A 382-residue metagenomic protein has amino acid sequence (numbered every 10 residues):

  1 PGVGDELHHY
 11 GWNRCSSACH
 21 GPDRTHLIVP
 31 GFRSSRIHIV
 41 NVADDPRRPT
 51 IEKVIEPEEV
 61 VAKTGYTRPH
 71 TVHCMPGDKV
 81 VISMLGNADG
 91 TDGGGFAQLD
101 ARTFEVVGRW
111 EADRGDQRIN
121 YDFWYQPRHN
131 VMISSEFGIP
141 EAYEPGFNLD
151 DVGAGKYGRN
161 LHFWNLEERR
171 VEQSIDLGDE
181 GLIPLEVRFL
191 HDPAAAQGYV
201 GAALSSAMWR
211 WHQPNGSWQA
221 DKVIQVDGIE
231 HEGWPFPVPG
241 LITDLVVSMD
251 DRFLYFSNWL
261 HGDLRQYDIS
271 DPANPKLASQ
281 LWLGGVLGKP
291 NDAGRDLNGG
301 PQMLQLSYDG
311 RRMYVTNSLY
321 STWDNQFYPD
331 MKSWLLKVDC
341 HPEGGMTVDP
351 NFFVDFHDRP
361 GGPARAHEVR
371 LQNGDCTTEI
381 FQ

Functional and structural regions predicted by a protein language model:
P1-N13, H20-P22, I28-E56, T91-D92 (+1 more regions): Beta-propeller domains
P1-W12, E52-G65, R109-R118, V171-L182 (+3 more regions): Surface-exposed loop and turn segments in beta-propeller and other repeat-based domains that flank or scaffold
D5-R24, G65-P76, Y121-N130, I139 (+4 more regions): Structural signature of eukaryotic scaffold interfaces centered on beta-propeller domains
C19-T25, V29, I82-G93, S135-K156 (+3 more regions): Short, conserved, GDST-rich strand-edge loop motifs in beta-rich repeat architectures
I39-T50, A101-F104, F163-R169, R210-K222 (+3 more regions): Short loop/turn segments immediately following beta-strands, especially the blade-tip and inter-blade linker loops
V42-P127: Asp-box/WD-like beta-propeller blade repeats and closely related beta-sheet repeat scaffolds
D113-N120, W124-Y267: Beta-propeller domains
A196-W211, P235-D330: Loop/turn-rich, solvent-exposed surfaces of beta-rich toroidal or solenoidal domains
